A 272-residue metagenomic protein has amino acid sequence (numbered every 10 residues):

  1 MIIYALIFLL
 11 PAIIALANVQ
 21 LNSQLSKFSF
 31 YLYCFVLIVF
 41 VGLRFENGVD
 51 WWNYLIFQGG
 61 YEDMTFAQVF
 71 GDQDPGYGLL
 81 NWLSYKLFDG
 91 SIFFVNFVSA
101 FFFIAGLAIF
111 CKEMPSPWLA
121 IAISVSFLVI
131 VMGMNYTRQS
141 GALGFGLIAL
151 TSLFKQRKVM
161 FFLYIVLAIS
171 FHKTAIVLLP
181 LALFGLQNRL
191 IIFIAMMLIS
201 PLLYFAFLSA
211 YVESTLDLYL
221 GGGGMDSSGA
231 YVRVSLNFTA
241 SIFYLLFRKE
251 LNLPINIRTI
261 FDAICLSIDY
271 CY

Functional and structural regions predicted by a protein language model:
M1-L37: Start-transfer (signal-anchor) and selected internal transmembrane alpha helices of multi-pass inner/ER membrane
L9, F161-Y164, T174-G185: Transmembrane-embedded, aromatic-rich helix segments that form part of the hydrophobic channel/pocket engaging
W52-G60, F66-D89: Short hydrophobic/aromatic helix or loop-helix immediately within or flanking a transmembrane segment in polytopic
W52-L55, Y61, G78, A182-Y272: Alpha-helical transmembrane segments and terminal signal-anchor/GPI-anchor hydrophobic tails, characterized by long
P75, L87-F102: Loop-to-helix entry region of an early transmembrane alpha helix in multi-pass inner-membrane enzymes
V98-M114: Transmembrane-helix motifs of polytopic, lipid-linked glycan transferases
L119-Y136, S140-L147, F171: Membrane-embedded helix bundles of polyisoprenyl
G146-V159: Membrane-interface transmembrane helices that cradle and orient dolichyl/undecaprenyl
